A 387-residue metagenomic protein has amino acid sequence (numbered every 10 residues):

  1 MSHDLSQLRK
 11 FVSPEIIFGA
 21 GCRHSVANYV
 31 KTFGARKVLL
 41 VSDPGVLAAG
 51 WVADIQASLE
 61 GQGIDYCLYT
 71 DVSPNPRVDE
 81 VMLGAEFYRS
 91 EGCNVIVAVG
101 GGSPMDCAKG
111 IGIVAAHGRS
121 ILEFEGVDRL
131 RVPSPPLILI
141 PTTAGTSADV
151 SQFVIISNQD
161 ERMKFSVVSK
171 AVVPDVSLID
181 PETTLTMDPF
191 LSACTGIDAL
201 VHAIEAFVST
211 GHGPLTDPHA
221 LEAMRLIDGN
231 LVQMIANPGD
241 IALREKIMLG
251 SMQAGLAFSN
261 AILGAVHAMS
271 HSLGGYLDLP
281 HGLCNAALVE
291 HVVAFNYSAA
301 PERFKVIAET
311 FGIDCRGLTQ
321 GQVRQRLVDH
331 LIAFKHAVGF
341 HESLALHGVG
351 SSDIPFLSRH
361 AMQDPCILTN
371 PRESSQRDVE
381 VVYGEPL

Functional and structural regions predicted by a protein language model:
M1-F33: N-terminal amphipathic/basic leader segments beginning at the initiator methionine
R23-L39, A57-Q62, S90: Glycine-rich phosphate/diphosphate-binding loops that line cofactor/substrate pockets in enzymes
L47-R119, Q233-R244: N-terminal small/polar loop signature for handling phosphorylated ligands or for N-terminal nucleophile
A57, F153-A261: Carboxylate- and glycine-rich phosphate/diphosphate-binding segment that chelates Mg2+/Mn2+
D79-E182: Glycine/threonine-rich beta-strand-loop-alpha-helix active-site module that forms ligand/phosphate-binding
G145, M252-N285, D364-L368: Glycine-rich phosphate/pyrophosphate-binding beta-alpha loops
Y276-D353: Gly/Pro-rich interdomain helix-loop hinge
S351-L387: Short, amphipathic C-terminal "tail helix"
